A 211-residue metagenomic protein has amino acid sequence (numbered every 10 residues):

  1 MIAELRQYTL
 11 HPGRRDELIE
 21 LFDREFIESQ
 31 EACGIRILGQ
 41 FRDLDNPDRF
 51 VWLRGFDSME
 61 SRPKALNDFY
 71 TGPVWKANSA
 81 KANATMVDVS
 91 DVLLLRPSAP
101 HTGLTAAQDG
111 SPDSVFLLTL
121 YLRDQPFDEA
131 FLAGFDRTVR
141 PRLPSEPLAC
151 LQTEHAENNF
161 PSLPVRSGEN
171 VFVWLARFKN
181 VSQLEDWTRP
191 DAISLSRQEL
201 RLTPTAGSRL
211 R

Functional and structural regions predicted by a protein language model:
M1-V51, G55-K76, A80-R211: Short S/T/G/P-rich N-terminal loop/turn motif that feeds into the first structured element of a domain
